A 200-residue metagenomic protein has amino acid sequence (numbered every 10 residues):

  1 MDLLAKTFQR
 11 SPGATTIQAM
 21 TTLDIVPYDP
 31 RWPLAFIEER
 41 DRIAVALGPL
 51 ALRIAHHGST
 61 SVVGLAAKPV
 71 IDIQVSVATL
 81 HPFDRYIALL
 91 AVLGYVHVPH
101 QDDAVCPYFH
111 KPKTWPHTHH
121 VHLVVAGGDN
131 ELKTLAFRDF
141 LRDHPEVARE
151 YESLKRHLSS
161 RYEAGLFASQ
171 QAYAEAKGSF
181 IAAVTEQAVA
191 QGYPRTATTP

Functional and structural regions predicted by a protein language model:
D2-A55, Y193: Helical scaffold of the NTase/Pol beta-like nucleotidyltransferase catalytic core
T15-M20, G64-K68, L132: Short, flexible turn/loop "capping" segments at secondary-structure junctions
D24-R31, V75, A136-L141: Short histidine-centered catalytic/ligand-binding loop motif
R42-D84: Active-site nucleotide-donor binding segment shared across nucleotidyl transfer reactions
R85-L93: Short amphipathic alpha-helices in soluble, non-transmembrane regions that often serve as interface/regulatory elements
G94-D129: Conserved catalytic core of two-metal-ion nucleotidyltransferases
L123, D129-P200: Catalytic cores of NTP-dependent nucleotidyl/adenyl transfer enzymes across multiple folds
